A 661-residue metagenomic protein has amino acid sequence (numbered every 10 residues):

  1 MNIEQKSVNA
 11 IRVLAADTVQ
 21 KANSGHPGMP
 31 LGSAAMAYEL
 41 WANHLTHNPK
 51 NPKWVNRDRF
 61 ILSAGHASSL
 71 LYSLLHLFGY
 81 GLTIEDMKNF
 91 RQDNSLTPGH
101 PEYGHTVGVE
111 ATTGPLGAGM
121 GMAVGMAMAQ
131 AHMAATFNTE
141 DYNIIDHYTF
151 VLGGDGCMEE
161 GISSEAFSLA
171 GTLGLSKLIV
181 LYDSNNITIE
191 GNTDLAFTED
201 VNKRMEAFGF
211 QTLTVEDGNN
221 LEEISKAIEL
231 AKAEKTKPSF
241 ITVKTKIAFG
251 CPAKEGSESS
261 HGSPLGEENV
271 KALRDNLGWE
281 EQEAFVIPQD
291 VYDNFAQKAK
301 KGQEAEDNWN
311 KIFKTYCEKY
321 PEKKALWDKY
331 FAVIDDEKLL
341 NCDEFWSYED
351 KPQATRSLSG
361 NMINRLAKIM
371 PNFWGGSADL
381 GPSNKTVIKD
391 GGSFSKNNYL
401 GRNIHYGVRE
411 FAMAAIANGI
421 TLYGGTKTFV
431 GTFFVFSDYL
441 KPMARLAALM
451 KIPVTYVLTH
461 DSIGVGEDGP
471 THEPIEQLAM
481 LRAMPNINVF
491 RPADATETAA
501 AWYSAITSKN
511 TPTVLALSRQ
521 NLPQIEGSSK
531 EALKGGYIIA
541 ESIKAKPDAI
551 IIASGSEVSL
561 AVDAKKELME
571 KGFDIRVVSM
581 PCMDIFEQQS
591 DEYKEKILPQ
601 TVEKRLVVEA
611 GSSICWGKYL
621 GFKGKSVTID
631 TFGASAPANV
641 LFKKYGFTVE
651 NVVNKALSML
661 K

Functional and structural regions predicted by a protein language model:
M1-V13, N43-H47, T83-H105, G381-S395 (+3 more regions): Acidic-glycine-rich active-site phosphate/pyrophosphate-binding loop
V13-A22, P49-D58, P98-T113, I144-F150 (+4 more regions): Glycine/charged-rich beta-loop-alpha catalytic/anionic-binding loops adjacent to active sites
A22-A34, F60-H66, R91, P101-M122 (+9 more regions): Active-site nucleophile and cofactor-binding loops and adjacent substrate-binding regions of central metabolic enzymes
G32-L173, V387-I388, I416, I420: Cofactor-binding active-site loop characterized by glycine-rich and histidine/acidic residues
V55-N56, S239, V243-C251, E255-D335: Terminal amphipathic helices with adjacent charged low-complexity linkers/tails
Q92-Y103, M128, H132-T136, D141-D146 (+4 more regions): Thiamine diphosphate
K311-P453, E531-I538, K546, I552-G555 (+3 more regions): Non-catalytic terminal/interface segments that mediate subunit docking, oligomerization, and allosteric communication
